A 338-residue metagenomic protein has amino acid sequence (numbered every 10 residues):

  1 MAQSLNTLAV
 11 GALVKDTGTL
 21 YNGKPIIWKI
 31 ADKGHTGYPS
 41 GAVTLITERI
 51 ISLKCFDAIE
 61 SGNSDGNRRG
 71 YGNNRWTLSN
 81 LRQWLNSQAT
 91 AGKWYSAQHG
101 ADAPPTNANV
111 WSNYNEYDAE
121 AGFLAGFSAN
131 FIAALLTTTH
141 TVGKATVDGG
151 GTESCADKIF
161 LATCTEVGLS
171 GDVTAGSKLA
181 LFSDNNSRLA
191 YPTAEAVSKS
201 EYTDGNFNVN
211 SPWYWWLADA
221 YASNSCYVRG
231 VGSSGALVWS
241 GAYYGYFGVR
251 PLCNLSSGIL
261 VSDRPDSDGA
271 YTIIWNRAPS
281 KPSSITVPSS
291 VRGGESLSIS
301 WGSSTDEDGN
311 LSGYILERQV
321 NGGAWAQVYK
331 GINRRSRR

Functional and structural regions predicted by a protein language model:
M1-R277: Collagenous Gly-X-Y triple-helix signature in extracellular proteins
G23, Y38, G309-L311, G323: A cross-taxa feature marking solvent-exposed loop/turn segments within ectodomains of secreted and single-pass membrane
W215-W216, W301, W325: Signature tryptophan residues that serve as conserved aromatic anchors
L252-N254, S300-S303, E317: Residue-level recognition of well-ordered beta-strand positions that form the cores of beta-sheet-rich folds across
N276-G309: Pro/Thr/Ser/Gly-rich low-complexity, intrinsically disordered linker/stalk tracts
S304-V320: Solvent-exposed loop/turn segments flanking beta-strands in beta-repeat/beta-sandwich domains
V328-R334: Short beta-strand segments within Ig-like beta-sandwich modules, predominantly Fibronectin type-III
